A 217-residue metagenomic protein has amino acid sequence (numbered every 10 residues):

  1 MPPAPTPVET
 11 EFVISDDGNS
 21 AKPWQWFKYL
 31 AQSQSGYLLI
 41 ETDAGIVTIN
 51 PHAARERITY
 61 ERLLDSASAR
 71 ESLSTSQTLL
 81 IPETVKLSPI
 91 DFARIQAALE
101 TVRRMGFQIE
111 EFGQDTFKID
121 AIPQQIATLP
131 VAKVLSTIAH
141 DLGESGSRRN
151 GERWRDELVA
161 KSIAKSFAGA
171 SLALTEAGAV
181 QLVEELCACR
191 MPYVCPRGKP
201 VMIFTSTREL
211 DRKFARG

Functional and structural regions predicted by a protein language model:
P3-G217: Long, charged low-complexity intrinsically disordered regions
